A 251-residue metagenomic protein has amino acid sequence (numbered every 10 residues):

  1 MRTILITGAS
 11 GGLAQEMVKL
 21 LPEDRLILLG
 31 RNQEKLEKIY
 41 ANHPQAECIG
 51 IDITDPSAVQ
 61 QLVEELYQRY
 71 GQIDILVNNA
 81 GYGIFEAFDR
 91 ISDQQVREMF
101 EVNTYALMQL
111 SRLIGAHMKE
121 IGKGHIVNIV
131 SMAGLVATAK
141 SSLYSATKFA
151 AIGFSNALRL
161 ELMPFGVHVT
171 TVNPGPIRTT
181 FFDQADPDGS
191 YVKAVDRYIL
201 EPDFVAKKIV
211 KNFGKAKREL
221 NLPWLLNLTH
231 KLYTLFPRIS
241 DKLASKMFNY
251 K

Functional and structural regions predicted by a protein language model:
S10-G11: Conserved glycine-rich cofactor-binding loop
P22-K38: Conserved glycine-rich Rossmann-like NAD(P)H-binding loop of the short-chain dehydrogenase/reductase
I51-Q61, D93: The beta1-alpha1 cofactor-binding region of Rossmann-like NAD(H)/NADP(H)-dependent oxidoreductases
A87-F88, S92-R97: Substrate-binding pocket helix/loop in short-chain dehydrogenase/reductase
S111, T147: Active-site helix of classical SDR
S131: Residue(s) in the substrate-gating loop at a strand-loop-helix junction that position the organic substrate next
P164-W224: SDR active-site lid
